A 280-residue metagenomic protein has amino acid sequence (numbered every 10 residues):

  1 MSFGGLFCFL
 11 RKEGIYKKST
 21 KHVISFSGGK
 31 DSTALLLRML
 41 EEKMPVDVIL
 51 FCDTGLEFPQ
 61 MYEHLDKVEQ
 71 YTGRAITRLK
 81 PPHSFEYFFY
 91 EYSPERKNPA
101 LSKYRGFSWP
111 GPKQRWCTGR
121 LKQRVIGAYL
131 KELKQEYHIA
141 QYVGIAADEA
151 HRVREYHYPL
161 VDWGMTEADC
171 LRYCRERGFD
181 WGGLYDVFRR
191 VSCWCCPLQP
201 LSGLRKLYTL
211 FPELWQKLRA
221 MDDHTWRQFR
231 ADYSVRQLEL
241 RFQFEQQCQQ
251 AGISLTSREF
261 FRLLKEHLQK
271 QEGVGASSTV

Functional and structural regions predicted by a protein language model:
S2-V280: Nucleotide-activated chemistry modules centered on ATP-dependent adenylation/adenylyltransferase
